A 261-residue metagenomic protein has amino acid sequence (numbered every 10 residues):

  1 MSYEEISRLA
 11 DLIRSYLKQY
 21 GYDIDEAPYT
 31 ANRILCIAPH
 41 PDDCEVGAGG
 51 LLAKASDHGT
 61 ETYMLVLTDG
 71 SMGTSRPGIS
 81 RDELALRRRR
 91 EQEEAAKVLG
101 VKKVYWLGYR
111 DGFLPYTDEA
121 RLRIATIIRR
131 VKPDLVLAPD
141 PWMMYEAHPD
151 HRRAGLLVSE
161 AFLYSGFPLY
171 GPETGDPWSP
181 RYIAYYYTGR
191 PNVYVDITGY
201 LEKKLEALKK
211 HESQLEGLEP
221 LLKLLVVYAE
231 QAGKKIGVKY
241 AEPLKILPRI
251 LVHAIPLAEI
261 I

Functional and structural regions predicted by a protein language model:
M1-V131: Active-site rim/loop-helix segments in enzyme catalytic domains that contact anionic ligands
S2-I37, T117-I261: Metal-dependent de-N-acetylase/amidase catalytic core
